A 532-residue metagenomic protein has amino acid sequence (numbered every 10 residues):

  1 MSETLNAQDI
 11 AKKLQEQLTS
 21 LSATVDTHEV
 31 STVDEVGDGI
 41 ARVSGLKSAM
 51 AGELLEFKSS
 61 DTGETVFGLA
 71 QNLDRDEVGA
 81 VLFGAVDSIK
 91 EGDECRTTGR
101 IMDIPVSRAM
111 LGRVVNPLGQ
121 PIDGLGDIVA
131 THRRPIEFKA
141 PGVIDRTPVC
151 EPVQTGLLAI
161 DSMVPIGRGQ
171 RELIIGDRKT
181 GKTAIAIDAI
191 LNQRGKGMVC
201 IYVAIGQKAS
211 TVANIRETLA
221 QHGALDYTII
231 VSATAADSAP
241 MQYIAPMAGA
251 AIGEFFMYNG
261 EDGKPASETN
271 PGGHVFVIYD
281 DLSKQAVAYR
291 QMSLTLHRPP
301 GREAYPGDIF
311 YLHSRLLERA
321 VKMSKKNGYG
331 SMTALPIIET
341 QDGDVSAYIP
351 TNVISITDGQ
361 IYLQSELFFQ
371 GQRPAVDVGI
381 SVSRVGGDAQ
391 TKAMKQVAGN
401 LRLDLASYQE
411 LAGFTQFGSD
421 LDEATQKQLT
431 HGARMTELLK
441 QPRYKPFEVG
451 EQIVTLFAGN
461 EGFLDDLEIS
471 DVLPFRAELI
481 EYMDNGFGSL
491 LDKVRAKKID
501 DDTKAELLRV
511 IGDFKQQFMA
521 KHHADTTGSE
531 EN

Functional and structural regions predicted by a protein language model:
S2-Q15, A23-D26, E35-V153: Acidic-enriched and Gly/Ser
S88, F255, E268, K284 (+1 more regions): Conserved catalytic/coupling modules of large nucleotide/cofactor-utilizing molecular machines
D93-C95, M102, V106-A109, I122-R171 (+4 more regions): P-loop NTPase nucleotide-binding/switch module
T147-V153, R178, C200-I205, T228-A245 (+2 more regions): Flexible beta-alpha connector loops of hexameric P-loop NTPases
G156-K208, A250: P-loop NTPase nucleotide-binding module
K196-M198, A209-F255, G260-G263, S267-E268 (+1 more regions): Nucleotide-state-sensitive switch-loop elements of NTP-binding domains
G197-C200, D226-I229, G272-F276, Y329-A334: Loop/turn-to-beta-strand initiation segments
